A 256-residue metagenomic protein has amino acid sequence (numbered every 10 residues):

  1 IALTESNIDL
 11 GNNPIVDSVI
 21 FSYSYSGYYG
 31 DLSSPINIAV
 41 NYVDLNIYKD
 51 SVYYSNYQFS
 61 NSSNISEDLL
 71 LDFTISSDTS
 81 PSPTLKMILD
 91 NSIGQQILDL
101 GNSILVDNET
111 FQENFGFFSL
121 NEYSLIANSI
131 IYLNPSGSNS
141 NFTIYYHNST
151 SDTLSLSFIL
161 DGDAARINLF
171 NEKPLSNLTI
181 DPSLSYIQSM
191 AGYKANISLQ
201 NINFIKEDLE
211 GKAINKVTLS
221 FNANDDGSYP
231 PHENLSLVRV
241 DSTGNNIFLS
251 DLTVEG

Functional and structural regions predicted by a protein language model:
I1-G256: Secreted, disulfide-rich extracellular signaling modules
